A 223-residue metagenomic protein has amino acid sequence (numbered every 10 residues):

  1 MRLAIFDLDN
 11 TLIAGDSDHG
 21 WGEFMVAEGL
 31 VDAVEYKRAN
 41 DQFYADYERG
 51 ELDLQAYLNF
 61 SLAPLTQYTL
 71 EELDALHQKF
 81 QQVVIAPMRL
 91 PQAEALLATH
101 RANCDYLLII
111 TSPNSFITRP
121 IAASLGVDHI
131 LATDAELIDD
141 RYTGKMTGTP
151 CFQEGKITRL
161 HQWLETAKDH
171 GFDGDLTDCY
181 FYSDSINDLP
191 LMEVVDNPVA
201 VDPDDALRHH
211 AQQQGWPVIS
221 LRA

Functional and structural regions predicted by a protein language model:
M1, A75-Q78, Q82-A223: C-terminal cap/substrate-recognition subdomain and adjoining C-terminal extension of metal-dependent phosphatase-like
M1-R49: Active-site neighborhood of HAD-like aspartate-dependent phosphohydrolases
N10, G50, D140-G144: Detector for glycine-centered tight turns/loop "hinges" at secondary-structure junctions
D16, Y68, G155: Conserved active-site and cofactor/substrate-binding residues in soluble primary-metabolism enzymes
S17-F24, L70, M146, P150: Active-site phosphate-binding/coordination module
D41-F43, A56-N59, A75-Q81: Glycine-/proline-rich flexible loop or hinge segments
Y44-L70, D134: Short, compositionally biased "basic patch" segments
